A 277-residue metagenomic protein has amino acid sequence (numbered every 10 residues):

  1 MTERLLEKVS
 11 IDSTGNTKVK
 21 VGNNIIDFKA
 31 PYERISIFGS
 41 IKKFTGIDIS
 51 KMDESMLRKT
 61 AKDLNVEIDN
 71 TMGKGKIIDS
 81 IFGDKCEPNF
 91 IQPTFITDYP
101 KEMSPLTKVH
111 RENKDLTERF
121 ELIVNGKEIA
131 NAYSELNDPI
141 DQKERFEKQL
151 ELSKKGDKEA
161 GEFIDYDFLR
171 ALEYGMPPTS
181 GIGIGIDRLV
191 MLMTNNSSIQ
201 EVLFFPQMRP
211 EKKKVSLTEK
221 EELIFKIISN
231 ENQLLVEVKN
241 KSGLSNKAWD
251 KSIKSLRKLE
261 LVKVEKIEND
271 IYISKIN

Functional and structural regions predicted by a protein language model:
L5-I129, F146-M176: Metal-assisted phosphate- and nucleotidyl-transfer catalytic regions
I96, A132, G185: Hydrophobic, well-ordered secondary-structure elements that form the walls of internal hydrophobic environments
P139-K213: Active-site pocket scaffolds in enzymes
K214-K220, L234, K266-N277: Short, cationic-aromatic polyanion-contact patches
E221-I228: Hydrophobic residues on short alpha-helical segments
E231-S242: Short acidic, hydrophobic short linear motifs in intrinsically disordered regions
L244-K258: Short amphipathic alpha-helical interaction segments
R257-I267: A short, conserved structural fragment
